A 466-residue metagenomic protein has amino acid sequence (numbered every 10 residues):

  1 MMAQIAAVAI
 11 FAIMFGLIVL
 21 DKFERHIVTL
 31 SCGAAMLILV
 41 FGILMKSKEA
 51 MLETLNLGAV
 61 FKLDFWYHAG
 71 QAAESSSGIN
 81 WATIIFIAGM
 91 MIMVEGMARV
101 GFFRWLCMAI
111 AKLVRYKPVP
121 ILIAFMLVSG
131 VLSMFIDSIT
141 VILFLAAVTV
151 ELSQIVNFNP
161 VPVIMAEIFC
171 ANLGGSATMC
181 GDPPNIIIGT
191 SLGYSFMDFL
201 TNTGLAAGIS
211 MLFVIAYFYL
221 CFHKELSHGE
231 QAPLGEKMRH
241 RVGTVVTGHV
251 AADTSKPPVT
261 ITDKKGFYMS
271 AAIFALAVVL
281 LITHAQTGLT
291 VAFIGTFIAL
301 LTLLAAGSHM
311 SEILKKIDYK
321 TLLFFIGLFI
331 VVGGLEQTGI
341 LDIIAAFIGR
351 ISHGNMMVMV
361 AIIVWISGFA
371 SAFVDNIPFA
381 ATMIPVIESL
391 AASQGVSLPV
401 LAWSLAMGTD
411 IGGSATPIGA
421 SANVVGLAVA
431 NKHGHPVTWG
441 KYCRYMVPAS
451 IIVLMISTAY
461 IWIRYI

Functional and structural regions predicted by a protein language model:
M1-A9, I79-I92, M134-I142, A177-T178 (+5 more regions): Structural signature of hydrophobic alpha-helical transmembrane segments
M1-A9, L37-A73, M108, K112-L113 (+5 more regions): Intrinsically disordered, low-complexity non-transmembrane regions of multi-pass membrane transporters
Q4, V8-A9, I27-S31, I84 (+12 more regions): Hydrophobic alpha-helical transmembrane segments
M14-S31, K46, K264-Y268, L276-T296 (+1 more regions): Flexible hinge motifs at transmembrane-helix junctions and intramembrane kinks/re-entrant loops in multi-pass membrane
G16-F23, E95, V128-D137, I168-C180 (+3 more regions): Transmembrane alpha-helix interface/packing and boundary motifs in multi-pass membrane proteins, characterized by
V19, F158-V161, M165, A177-T178 (+3 more regions): Juxtamembrane and boundary regions of transmembrane helices in multi-pass small-molecule transporters and channels
G58-F158, Y319-Q394: Membrane-embedded alpha-helical segments and adjacent helix-loop junctions characteristic of multi-pass solute
T140-E151, I164-M165, T178-L192, Y217 (+4 more regions): Re-entrant/interfacial helical elements at transmembrane boundaries that shape and gate the permeation pathway
